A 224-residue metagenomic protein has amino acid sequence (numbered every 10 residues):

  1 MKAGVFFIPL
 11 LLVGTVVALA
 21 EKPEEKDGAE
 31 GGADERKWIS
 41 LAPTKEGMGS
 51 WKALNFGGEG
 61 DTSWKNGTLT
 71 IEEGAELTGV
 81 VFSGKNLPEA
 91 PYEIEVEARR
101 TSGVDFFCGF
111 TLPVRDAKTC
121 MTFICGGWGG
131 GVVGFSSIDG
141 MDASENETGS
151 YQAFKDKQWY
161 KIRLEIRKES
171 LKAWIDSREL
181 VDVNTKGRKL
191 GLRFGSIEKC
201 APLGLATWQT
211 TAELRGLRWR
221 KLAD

Functional and structural regions predicted by a protein language model:
E24-N55: Extracellular carbohydrate-recognition regions
T44, K161-K189: Carbohydrate-binding surfaces in secreted/extracellular proteins
T44, V96, L164, L217-W219: Extracellular beta-strand elements of beta-rich domains used for carbohydrate recognition/degradation or cell-matrix
G60-G79: Short carbohydrate-recognition loop motifs
A75-I138: Secretory/extracellular carbohydrate-interaction modules and structurally similar beta-sandwich "look-alikes"
V80-N86, T148-F154, L203-G204: Beta-strand-rich interaction surfaces with strong enrichment in secreted/lumenal proteins
D139-R163: Short, aromatic/His-centered strand-loop micro-motif at the edge of beta-sheets
V183-E213: Flexible glycan-contacting loops in extracellular carbohydrate-active proteins
